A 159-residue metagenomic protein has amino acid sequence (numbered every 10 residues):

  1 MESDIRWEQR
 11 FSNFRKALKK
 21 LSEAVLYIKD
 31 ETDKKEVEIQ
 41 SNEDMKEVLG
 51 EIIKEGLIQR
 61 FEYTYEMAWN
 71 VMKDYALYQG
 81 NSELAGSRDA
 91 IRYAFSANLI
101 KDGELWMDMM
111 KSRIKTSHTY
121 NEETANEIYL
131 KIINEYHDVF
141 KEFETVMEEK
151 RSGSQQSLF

Functional and structural regions predicted by a protein language model:
M1-F159: Solvent-exposed interaction patches of small proteins and small membrane subunits
